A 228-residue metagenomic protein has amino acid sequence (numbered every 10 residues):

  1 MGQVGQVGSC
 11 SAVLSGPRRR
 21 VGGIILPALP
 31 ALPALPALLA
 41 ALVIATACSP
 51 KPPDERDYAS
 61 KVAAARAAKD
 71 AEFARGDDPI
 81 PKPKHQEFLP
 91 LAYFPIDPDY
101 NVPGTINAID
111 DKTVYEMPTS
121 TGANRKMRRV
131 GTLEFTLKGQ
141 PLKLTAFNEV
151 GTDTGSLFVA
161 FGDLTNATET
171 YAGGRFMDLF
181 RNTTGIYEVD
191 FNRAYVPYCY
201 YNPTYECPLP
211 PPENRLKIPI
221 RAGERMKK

Functional and structural regions predicted by a protein language model:
Q3-V7, A12-R18, G22-I24: Intrinsic, low-complexity polybasic segments
L26-L42: Intrinsically disordered, low-complexity proline-rich tandem-repeat tracts
I44-A47: C-terminal motif of bacterial Sec signal peptides marking the signal peptidase cleavage site
S49-K51: Bacterial signal peptide processing site
K61-L133: N-terminal secretory signal peptides
D110-G173: Mid-length scaffold segments of soluble, non-membrane domains
A160-Y195: Acidic, glycine-rich flexible loop segments
Y201-K228: C-terminal partner/receptor-binding element of secreted or periplasmic proteins
